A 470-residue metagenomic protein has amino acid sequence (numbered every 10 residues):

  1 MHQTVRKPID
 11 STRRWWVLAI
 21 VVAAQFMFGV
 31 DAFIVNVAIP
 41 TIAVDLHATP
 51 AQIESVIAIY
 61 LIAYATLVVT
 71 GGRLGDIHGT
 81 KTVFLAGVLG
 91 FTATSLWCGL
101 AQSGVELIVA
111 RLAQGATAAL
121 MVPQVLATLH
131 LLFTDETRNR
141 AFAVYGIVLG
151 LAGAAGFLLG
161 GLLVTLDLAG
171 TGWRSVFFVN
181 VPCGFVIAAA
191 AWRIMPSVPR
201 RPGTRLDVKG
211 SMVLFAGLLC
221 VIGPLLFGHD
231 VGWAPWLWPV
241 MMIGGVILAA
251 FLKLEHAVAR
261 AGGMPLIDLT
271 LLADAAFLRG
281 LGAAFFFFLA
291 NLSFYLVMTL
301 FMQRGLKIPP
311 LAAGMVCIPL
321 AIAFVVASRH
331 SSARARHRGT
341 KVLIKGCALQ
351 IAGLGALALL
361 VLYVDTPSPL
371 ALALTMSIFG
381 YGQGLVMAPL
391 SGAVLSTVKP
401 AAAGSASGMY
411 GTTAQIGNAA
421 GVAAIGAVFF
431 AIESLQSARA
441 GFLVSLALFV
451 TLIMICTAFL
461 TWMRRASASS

Functional and structural regions predicted by a protein language model:
R14-V30, V35-V37, I247, R260-A468: 12-transmembrane solute porter fold
A38-T66, G104-I108, L311: Extracellular/periplasmic helix-loop-helix junction of adjacent transmembrane segments in MFS-like secondary
T41, G72-R73, I77, L162 (+1 more regions): Membrane-interface helix termini in secondary transporters
D45-H47, G79, L100-E106, K307 (+1 more regions): Helix-breaking motifs and short loop linkers at transmembrane-helix boundaries and internal kinks in secondary membrane
Q52, T137-V144, A402-M409: Cytoplasmic loop-to-transmembrane helix junctions
A58-G72, A118-L126, I318-H330: Central cavity-lining transmembrane alpha-helices of secondary-active solute carriers, predominantly the Major
T82-K209: Helix-loop-helix hairpins in multi-pass membrane proteins, especially solute transporters
L166, G170-G282, A290, I308-P309 (+1 more regions): Hydrophobic transmembrane-helix bundles of small-molecule transporters
